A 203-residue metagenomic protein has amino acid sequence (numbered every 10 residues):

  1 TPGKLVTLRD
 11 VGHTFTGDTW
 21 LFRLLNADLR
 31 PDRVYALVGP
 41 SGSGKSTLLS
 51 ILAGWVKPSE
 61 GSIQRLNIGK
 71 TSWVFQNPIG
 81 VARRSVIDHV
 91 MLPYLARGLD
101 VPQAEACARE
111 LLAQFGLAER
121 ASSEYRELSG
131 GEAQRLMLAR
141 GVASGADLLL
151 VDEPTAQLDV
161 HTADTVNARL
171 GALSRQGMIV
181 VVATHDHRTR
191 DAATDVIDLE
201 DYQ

Functional and structural regions predicted by a protein language model:
V38-P40: The feature captures the beta-strand-to-loop junction immediately N-terminal to the Walker
A53: Helix-to-loop junction immediately C-terminal to a conserved catalytic motif
R84-L95: Q-loop/switch helix immediately C-terminal to the Walker
P102-R120: Conserved ABC ATPase "signature" region
E124-L128, E132: Conserved ABC ATPase signature
G141-V142: ABC ATPase C-loop
L149-D152: Catalytic Walker B motif of ABC-type/P-loop ATPase nucleotide-binding domains
V160-T162: Helix N-cap at the start of a conserved alpha-helix in ABC-type nucleotide-binding domains
